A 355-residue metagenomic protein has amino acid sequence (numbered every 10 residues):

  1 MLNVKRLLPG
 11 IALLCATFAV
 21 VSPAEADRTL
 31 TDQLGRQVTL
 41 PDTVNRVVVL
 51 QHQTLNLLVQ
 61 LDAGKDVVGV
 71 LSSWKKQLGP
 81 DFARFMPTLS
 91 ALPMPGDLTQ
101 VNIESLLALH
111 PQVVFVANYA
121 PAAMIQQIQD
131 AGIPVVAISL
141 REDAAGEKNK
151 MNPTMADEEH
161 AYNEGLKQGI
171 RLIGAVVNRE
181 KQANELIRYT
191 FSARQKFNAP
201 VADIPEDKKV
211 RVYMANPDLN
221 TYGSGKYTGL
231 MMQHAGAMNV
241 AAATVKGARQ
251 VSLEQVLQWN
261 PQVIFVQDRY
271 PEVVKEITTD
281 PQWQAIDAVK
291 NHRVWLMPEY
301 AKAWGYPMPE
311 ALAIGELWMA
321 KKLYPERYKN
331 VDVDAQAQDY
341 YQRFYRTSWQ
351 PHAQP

Functional and structural regions predicted by a protein language model:
M1-I11: Bacterial N-terminal signal peptides that target proteins for export
P9-A19: Bacterial N-terminal signal peptides
V20-A26: Sec/Tat signal peptide C-region and signal peptidase I cleavage site
Q33-G35, L92-E104, R141, V245-L253: Short helix-initiation/N-cap motifs at beta->coil->alpha
Q37, M124, Q129-N216, P298-Q354: Extracytoplasmic substrate-binding proteins
V49, L55-L107, V113, A137-I138 (+1 more regions): A short, structured surface patch at a secondary-structure boundary
P95-L98, N102-Y119, S252-R269: Proline-aspartate-enriched helix->loop->beta-strand connector
Y227-R249: Alpha-helical, coiled-coil/dimerization segments enriched in small aliphatic residues
